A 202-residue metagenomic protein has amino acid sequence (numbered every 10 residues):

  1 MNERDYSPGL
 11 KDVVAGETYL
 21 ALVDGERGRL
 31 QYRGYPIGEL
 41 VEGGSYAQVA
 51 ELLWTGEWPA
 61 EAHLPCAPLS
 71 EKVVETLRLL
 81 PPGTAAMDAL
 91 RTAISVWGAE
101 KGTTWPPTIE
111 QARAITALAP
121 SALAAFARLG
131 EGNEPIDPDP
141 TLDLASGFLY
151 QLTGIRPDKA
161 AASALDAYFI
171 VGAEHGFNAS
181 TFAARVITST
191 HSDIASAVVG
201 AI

Functional and structural regions predicted by a protein language model:
M1-I202: Hydrophobic alpha-helical bundle cores within soluble ligand-binding/oligomerization subdomains
